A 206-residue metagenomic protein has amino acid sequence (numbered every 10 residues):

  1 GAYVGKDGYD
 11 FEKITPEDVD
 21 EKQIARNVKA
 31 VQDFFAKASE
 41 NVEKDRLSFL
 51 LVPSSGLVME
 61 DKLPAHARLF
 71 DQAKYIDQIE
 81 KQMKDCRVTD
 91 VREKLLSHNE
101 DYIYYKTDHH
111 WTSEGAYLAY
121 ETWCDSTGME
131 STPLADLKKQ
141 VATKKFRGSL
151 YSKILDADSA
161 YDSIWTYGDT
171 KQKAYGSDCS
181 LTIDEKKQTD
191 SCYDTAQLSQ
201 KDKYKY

Functional and structural regions predicted by a protein language model:
G1-Y206: Extracellular glycan-modifying ectodomains
